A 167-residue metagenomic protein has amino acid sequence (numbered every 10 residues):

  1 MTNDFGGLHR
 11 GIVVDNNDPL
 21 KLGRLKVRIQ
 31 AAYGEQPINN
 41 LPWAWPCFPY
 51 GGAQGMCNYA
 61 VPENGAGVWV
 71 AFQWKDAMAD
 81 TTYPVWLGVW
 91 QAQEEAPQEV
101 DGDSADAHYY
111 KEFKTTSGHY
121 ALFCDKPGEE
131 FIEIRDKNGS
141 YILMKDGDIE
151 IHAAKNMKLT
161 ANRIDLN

Functional and structural regions predicted by a protein language model:
M1-R163: Hydrophobic packing positions characteristic of elongated beta-solenoid/beta-helix-type spike/fiber shafts
